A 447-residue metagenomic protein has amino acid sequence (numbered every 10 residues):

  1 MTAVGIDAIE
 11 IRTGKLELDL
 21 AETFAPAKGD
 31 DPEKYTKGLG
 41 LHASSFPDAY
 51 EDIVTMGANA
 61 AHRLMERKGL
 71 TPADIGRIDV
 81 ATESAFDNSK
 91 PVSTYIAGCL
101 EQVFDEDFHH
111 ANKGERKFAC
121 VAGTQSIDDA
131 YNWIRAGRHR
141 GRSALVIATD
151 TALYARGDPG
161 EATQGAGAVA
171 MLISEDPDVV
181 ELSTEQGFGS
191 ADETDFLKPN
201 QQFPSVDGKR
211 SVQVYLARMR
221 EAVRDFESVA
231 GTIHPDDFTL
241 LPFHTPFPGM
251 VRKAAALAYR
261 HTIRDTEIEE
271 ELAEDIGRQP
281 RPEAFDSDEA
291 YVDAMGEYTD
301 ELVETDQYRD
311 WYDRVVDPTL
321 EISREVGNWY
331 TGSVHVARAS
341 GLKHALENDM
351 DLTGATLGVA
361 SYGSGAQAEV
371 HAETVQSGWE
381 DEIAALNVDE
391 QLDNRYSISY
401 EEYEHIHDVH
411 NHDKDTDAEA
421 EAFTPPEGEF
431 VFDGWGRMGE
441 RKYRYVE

Functional and structural regions predicted by a protein language model:
M1-E51, G160-R224, E369-E447: Condensing-enzyme catalytic core mediating Claisen C-C bond formation in acyl metabolism
E10-T13, A81-D87, K117-A122, I147-L153 (+2 more regions): Acidic, glycine-rich active-site loops and adjacent beta-strand->loop/helix elements that engage anionic groups
P32-E51, A85-S143, T149, Y154 (+1 more regions): Conserved catalytic cysteine-centered active-site region of acyl-thioester-dependent Claisen-condensing enzymes
A60-G76, R220-T239, A256-R260, R278 (+1 more regions): Phosphate/pyrophosphate-binding loops at sites that engage ATP/ADP/AMP, CoA/4′-phosphopantetheine, polyphosphate
G76-D79, R140-D150, A355-S361: A short, small-residue-rich loop immediately preceding and capping a beta-strand
L153-A155, P199-G208, P235, P318-L320: Flexible glycine/proline-enriched surface loops and loop-helix/loop-strand junctions
D236-A254: Long, repeat-rich segments with strong aromatic
A339-L392: Catalytic phosphate/nucleotide-handling subdomain of diverse soluble enzymes
